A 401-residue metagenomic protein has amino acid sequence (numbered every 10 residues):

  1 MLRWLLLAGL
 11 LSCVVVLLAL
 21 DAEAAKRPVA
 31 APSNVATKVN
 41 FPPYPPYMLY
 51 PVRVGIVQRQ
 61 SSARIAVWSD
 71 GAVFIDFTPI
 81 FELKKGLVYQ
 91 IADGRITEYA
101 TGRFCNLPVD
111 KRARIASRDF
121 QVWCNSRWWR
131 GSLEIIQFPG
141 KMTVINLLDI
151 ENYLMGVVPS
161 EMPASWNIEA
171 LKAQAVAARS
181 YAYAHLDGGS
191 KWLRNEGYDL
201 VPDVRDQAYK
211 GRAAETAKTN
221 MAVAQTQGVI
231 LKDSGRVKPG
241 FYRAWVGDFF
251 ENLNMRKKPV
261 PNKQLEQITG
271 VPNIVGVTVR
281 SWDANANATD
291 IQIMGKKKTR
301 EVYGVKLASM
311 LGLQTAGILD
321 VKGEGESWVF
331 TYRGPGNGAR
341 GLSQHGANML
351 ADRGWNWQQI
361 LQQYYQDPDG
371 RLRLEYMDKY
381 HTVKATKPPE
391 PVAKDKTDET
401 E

Functional and structural regions predicted by a protein language model:
L2-E401: Conserved, single-site charged/polar hotspot
